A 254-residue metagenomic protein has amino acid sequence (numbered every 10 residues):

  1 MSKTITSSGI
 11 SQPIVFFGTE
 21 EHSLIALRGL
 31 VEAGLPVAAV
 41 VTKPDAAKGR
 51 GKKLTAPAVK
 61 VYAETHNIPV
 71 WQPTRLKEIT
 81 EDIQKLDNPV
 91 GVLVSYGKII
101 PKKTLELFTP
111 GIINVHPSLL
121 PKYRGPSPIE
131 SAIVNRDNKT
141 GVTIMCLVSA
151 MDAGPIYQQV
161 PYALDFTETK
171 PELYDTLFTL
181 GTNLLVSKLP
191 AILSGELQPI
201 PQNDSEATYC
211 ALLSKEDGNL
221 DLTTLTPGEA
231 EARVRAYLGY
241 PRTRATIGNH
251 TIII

Functional and structural regions predicted by a protein language model:
S2, D204-I254: Internal anion-binding site segments
S2-R50: N-terminal Rossmann-like dinucleotide-binding module
Q12-P13, A33-P36, V90-Y209: Donor/substrate-binding cores of folate-linked one-carbon enzymes
S23-I25, I79-T80, I100-K102: Short, well-ordered alpha-helical microsegments
A46-E64: N-terminal beta-loop-helix "entrance" segment that forms/cooperates in small-molecule cofactor or anionic ligand
V70-R75: Short acidic-hydrophobic, aromatic-tinged amphipathic segments that line or gate anion-handling sites
K77-D87, E106: Short amphipathic alpha-helix with an adjacent loop that forms part of the alpha/beta core around
